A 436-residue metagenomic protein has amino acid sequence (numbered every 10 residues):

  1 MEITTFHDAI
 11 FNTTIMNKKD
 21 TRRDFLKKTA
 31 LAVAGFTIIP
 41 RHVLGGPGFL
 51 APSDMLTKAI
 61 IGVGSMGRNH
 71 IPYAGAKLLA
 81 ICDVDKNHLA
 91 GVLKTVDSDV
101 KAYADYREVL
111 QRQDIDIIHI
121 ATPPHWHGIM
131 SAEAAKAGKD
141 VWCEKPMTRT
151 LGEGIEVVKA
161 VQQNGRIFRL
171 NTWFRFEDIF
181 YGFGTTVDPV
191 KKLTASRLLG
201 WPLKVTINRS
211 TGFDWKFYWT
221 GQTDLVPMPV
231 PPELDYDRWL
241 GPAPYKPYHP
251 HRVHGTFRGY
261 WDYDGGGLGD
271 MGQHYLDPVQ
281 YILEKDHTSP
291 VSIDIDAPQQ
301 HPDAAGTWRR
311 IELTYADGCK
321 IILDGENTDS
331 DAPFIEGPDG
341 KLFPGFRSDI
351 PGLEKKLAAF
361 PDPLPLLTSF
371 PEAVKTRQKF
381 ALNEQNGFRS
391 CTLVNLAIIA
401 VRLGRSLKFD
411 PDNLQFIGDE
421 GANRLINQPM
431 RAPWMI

Functional and structural regions predicted by a protein language model:
M1-D20: N-terminal secretory signal peptides
N12, T148-E233: A contiguous active-site-proximal alpha/beta segment in oxidoreductase catalytic domains
I15-V33: N-terminal secretory signal peptides and thylakoid transit peptides that target proteins across membranes
K28-V33, T37, G45, P247-P250 (+3 more regions): C-terminal helical cap and adjacent loop that interface with cofactors, partners, or active-site loops
T29-D97, F174-E177, V279: N-terminal Rossmann-like dinucleotide-binding module
I60, C143, F168-L170, P344: Hydrophobic residues in well-ordered beta-strands that form the structural core
V100-E156: Beta-loop-alpha module in the N-terminal Rossmann-like domain of NAD(P)-dependent dehydrogenases, especially those
P227-P229, E233, D237-D317: Rossmann-like dinucleotide-binding domain that binds NAD(P)(H)
